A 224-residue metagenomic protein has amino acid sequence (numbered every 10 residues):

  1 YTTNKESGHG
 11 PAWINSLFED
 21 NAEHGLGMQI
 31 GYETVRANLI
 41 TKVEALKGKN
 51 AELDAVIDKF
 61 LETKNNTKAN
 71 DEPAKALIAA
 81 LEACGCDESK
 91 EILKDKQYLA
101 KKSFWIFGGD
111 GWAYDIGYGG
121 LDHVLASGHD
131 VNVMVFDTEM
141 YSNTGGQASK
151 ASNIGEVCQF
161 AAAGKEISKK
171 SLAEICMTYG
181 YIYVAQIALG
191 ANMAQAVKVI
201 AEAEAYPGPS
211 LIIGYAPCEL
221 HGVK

Functional and structural regions predicted by a protein language model:
Y1-H24, G214-K224: Terminal amphipathic helices with adjacent charged low-complexity linkers/tails
T2-T3, T34, T41, T63 (+4 more regions): Residue-identity detector for threonine
N4, N15, N21, N38 (+7 more regions): Detector for Asparagine
H9-K49, G146-A162, K170-T178: A structural-propensity feature for long, helix-poor, extended segments
E19-E91: N-terminal leader/propeptide and maturation segments of large enzyme subunits in energy/redox metabolism and hydrolases
C86, E91-I92, Y98-I106, D115-N132 (+1 more regions): Glycine-rich ThDP/TPP pyrophosphate-binding loop and its adjacent helix/strand module within ThDP-dependent enzymes
G109-G111: Active-site metal-binding loops of divalent metal-dependent hydrolases
